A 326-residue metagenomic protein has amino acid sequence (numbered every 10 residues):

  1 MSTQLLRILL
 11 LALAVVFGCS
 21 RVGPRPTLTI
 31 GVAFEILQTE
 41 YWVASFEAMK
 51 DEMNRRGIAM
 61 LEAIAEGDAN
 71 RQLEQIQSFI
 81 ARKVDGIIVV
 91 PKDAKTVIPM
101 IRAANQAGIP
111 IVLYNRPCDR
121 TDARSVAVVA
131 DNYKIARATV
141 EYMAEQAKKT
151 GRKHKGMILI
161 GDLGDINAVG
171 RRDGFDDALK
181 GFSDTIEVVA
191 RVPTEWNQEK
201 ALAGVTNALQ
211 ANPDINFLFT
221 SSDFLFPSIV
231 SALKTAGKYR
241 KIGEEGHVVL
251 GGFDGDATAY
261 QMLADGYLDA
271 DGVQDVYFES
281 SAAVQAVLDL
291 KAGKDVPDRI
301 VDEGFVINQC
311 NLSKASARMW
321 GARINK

Functional and structural regions predicted by a protein language model:
M1-T29, N54, R102-I109, R323-K326: Short, low-complexity disordered leader/linker segments with a strong preference for bacterial N-terminal type II
C19, L159-L163, N167, G255 (+1 more regions): Hinge/cleft segment of the Venus flytrap/periplasmic-binding protein
G23-P24, Q72, V128-H154, K200-L202 (+2 more regions): Hydrophobic alpha-helical segments within soluble ligand-binding/sensing domains
T29-E52, R56, M60-S78, R82-V84 (+3 more regions): Extracytoplasmic "Venus flytrap"
Y41-R56, I135-Y142, I166-I186, K200 (+2 more regions): Short, solvent-exposed amphipathic alpha-helices that sit in or adjacent to ligand/effector-binding or catalytic
I64, D119-A144, L159-I160, R191 (+1 more regions): Short beta-strand elements at the ligand-binding edges of bilobed clamshell
V89-N105, F175, A190, T194-M262: Hydrophobic alpha-helical
K95-K134, K155, D256-A264, D269: Flexible loop/hinge segments that line or gate small-molecule binding clefts
